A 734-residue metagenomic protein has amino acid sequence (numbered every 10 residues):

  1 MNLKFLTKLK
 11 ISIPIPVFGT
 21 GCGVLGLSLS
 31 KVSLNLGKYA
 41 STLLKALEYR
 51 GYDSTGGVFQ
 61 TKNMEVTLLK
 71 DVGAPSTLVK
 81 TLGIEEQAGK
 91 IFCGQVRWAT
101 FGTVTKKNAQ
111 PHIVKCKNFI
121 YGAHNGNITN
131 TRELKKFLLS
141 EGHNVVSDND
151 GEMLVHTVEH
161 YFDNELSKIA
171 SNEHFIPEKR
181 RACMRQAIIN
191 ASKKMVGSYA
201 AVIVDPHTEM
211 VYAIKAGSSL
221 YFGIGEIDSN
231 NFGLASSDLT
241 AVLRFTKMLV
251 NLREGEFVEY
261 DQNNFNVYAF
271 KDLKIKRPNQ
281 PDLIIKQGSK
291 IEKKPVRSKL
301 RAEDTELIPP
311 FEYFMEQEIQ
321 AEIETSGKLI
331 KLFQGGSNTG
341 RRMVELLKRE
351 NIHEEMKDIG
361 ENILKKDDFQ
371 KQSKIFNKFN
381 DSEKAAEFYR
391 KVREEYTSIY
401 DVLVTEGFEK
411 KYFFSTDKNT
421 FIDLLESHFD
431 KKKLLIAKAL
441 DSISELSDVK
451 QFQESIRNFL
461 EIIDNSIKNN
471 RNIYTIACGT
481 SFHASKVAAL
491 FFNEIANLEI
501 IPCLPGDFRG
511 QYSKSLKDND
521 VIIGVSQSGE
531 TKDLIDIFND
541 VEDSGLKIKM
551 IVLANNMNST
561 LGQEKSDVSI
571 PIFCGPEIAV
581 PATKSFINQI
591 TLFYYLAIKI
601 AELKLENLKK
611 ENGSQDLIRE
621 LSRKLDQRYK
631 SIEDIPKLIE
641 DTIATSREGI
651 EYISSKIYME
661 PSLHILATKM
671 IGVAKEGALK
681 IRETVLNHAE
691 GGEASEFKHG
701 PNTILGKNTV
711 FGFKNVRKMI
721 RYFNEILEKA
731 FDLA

Functional and structural regions predicted by a protein language model:
F5-R471, T642-S646: Conserved short alpha-helical segments that host acidic/polar catalytic motifs at enzyme active sites
T42-K45, P111, S218-L220, I227-S229 (+7 more regions): Short, solvent-exposed amphipathic alpha-helical segments in soluble enzyme and RNA/protein-processing domains
A46-R50, E141, T157-E165, A191-K194 (+11 more regions): Change "in soluble alpha/beta enzymes" to "in soluble alpha/beta proteins
I91, I120, N472-Y474, V521 (+2 more regions): Structural motif
L154, I169-E173, A182-Q186, A601-E648 (+1 more regions): Internal, active-site/partner-interface "lid" segment
F162-L166, F175-E178, K247-M248, G255 (+3 more regions): A structural-propensity feature for long, helix-poor, extended segments
E361, K374, N380-D381, E387-K418 (+5 more regions): Glycine-rich phosphate-binding loops that contact phosphosugars or nucleotide phosphates
S654-I726: Acidic catalytic cores of enzymes that act on phosphate-bearing nucleotides/polynucleotides
